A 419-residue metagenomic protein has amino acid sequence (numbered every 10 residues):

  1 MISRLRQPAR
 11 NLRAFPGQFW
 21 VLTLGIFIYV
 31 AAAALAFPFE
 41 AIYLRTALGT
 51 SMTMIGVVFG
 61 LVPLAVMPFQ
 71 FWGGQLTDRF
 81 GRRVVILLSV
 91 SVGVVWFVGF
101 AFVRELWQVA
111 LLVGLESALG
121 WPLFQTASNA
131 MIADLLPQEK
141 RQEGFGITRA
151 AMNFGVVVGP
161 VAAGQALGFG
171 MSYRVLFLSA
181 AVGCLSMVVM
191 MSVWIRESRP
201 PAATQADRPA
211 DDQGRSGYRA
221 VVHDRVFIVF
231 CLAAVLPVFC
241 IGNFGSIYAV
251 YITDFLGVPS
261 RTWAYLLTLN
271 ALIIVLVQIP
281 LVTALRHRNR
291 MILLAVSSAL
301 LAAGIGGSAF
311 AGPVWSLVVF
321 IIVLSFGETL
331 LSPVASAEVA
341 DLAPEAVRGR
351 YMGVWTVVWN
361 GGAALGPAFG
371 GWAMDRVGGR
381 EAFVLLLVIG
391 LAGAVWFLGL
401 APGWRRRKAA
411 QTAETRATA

Functional and structural regions predicted by a protein language model:
M1-P16, E197-C231, T418-A419: Juxtamembrane intracellular "pre-TM" segments in multi-pass secondary transporters
F27, W96, Q108-L123, S316-L330: Hydrophobic core of transmembrane alpha-helices in multi-pass small-molecule transporters, especially MFS/SLC-type
F39-T53, S246-T262: Short amphipathic helix-loop junctions that connect adjacent transmembrane helices in Major Facilitator Superfamily/SLC
P68-R104: Conserved MFS/SLC helix-loop-helix module at the cytosolic interface between two early adjacent transmembrane helices
F69-G81, V277-R290, M374: Helix-to-loop junctions at the C-terminal end of transmembrane segments in multipass secondary transporters
V84-V98, I292-G307: Structural signature of the two symmetry-related core transmembrane helices
V113-M152: Cytoplasmic helix-loop-helix junction between adjacent transmembrane helices in 12-TM secondary transporters
V175-S192, F383-G399: Symmetry-related core transmembrane helices of the 12-TM Major Facilitator Superfamily/SLC fold
